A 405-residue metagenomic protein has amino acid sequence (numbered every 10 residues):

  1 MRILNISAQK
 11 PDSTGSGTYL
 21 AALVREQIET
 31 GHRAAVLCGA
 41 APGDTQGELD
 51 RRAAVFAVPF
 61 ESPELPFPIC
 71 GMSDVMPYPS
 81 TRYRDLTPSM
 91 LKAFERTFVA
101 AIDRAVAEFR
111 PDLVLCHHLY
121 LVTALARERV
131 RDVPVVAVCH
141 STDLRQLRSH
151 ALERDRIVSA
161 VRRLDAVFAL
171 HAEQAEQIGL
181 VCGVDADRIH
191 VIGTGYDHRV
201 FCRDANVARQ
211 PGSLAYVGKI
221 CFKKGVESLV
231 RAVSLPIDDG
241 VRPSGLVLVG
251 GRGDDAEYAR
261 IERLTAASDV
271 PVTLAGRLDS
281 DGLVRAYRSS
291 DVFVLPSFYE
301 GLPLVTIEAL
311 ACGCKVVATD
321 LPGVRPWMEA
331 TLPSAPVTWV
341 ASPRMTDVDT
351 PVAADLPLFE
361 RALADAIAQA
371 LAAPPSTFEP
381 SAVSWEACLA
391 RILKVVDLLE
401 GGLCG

Functional and structural regions predicted by a protein language model:
G15, A353-D365, L371-E400: A charged, aromatic-enriched C-terminal amphipathic alpha-helix characteristic of glycosyltransferases across folds
A41-D103: A conserved catalytic-core segment of Leloir-type glycosyltransferases
L147-S149, Y196-P211: Acidic anion/phosphate-binding donor-loop and adjacent secondary structure in glycosyltransferase catalytic cores
E173, G195: Carbohydrate-associated surface elements
V207-K224, V230-V233, V247: Conserved donor-binding/catalytic core segment of Leloir-type glycosyltransferases
Y258-D281: Nucleotide-activated donor-binding/catalytic signature segment of Leloir-type glycosyltransferases, i.e., the conserved
R277, R285-S290: Short alpha-helical donor nucleotide-sugar binding micro-motif in glycosyltransferases
F298: Aromatic "clamp/platform" in nucleotide-sugar-dependent glycosyltransferases that forms part of the donor/acceptor
